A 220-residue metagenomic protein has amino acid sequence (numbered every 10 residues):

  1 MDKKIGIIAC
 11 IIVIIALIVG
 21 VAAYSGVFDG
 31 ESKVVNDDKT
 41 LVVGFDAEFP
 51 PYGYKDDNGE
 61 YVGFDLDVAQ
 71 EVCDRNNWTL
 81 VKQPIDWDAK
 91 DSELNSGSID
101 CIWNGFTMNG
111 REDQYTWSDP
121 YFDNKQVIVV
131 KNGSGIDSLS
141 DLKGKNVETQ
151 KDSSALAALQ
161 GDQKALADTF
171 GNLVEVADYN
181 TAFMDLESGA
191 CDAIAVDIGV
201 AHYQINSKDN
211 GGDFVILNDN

Functional and structural regions predicted by a protein language model:
D2-Q70, D74-T79: N-terminal hydrophobic or amphipathic helices and topogenic motifs
A9, V19-G30, T79, S154-A177 (+1 more regions): Ligand-binding clefts/hinges and TM-proximal coupling segments of bilobed small-molecule sensing domains
V42-P50, G59-D74, F106, N124-F183 (+1 more regions): Bilobed "Venus flytrap"/periplasmic-binding protein-like clamshell domains and structurally analogous long
P51-Y54, G110-Q114, A157-A158: A short, acidic/glycine-rich surface segment
K55-G59, T79-L80, G144-N146, S188-C191: Second-shell loop/turn segments in exported
L66, Q70, D74, T79-D141 (+2 more regions): Acidic, polar ligand-binding/catalytic clefts
V68-A69, K90-L94, I99, Y179-D185 (+2 more regions): Short, hydrophobic alpha-helical packing/hinge segments within bilobed ligand-binding/sensory domains
